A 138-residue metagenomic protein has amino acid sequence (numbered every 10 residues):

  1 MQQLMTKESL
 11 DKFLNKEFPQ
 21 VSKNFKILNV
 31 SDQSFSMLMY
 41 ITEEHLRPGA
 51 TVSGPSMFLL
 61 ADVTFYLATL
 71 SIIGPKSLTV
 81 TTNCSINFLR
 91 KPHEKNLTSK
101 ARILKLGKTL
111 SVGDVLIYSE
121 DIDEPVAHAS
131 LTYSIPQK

Functional and structural regions predicted by a protein language model:
M1-K138: Terminal targeting signals and extreme-terminal segments of soluble enzymes
